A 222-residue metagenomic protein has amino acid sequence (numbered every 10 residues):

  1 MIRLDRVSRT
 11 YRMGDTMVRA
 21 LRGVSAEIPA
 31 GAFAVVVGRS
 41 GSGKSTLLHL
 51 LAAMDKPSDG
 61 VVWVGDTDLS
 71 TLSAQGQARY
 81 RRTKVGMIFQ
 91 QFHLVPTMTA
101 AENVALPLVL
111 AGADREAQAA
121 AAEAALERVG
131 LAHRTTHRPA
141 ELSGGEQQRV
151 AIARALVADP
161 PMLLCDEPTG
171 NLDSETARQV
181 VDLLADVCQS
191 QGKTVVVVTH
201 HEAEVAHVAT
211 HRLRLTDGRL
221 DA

Functional and structural regions predicted by a protein language model:
I2-L215: ABC family nucleotide-binding domain
D217-A222: Conserved switch/coupling elements of ABC/ABC-like ATPase nucleotide-binding domains
